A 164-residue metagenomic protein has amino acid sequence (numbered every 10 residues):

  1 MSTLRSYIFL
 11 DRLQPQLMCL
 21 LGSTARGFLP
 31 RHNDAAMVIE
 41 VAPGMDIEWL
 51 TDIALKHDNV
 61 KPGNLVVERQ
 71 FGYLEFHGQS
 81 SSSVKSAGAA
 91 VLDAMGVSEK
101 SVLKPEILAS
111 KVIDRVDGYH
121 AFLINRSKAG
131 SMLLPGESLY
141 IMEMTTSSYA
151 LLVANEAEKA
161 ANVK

Functional and structural regions predicted by a protein language model:
M1-V41, M45, H57, A87 (+1 more regions): Intrinsically disordered, low-complexity polar/charged tails and linkers
M37-E40, F71-G78, Y140-E143: Short cationic amphipathic helices and targeting signals
P43-G44, V67-Q70, Q79-S81, S147: Short, ordered loop/turn segments at secondary-structure junctions
G44-N59, S147-N162: Short amphipathic alpha-helix segments
G63-E68, K164: Short beta-strand
S81-G96: Charge-rich, low-aromatic oligomerization/scaffolding segments with amphipathic character
S83, M142-T145, Y149: Short, well-structured alpha-helical patches and their helix-loop capping segments that border functional surfaces
